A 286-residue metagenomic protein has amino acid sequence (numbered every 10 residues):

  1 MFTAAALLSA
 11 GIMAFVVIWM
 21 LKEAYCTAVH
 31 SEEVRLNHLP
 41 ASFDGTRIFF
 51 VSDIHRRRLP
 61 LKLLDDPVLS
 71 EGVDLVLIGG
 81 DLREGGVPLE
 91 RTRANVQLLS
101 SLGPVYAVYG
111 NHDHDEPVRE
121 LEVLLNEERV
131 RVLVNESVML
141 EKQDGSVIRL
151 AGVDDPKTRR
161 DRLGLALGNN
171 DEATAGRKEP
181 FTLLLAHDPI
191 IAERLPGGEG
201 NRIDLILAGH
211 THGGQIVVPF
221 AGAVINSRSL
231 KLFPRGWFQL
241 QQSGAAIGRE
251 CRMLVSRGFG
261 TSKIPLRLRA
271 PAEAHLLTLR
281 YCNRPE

Functional and structural regions predicted by a protein language model:
M1-S42: N-terminal membrane-anchoring alpha-helices
E33-F49, V130, V138-G152, R177-F181 (+2 more regions): Beta-strand-turn-beta hairpins that frame and shape the catalytic cleft of phosphate-ester-processing enzymes
T46-M139, V147: Membrane-embedded segments
H55, R83, H112-D113, S137-V138 (+4 more regions): Catalytic metal-binding/acid-base residues of hydrolase active sites
S70-E71, V96-L102, T174-K178, G197-N201: Short, conserved loop/helix-junction motifs that constitute active-site signature segments in enzyme catalytic cores
D74-V76, P180-T182, D204: Conserved acidic residues
V123-V130, K142-G198, R267, A272: Binuclear metal-dependent hydrolase catalytic cores centered on His/Asp/Glu-rich metal-binding motifs
P189-H275, C282-R284: Conserved beta-sheet core of the metallophosphoesterase superfamily
